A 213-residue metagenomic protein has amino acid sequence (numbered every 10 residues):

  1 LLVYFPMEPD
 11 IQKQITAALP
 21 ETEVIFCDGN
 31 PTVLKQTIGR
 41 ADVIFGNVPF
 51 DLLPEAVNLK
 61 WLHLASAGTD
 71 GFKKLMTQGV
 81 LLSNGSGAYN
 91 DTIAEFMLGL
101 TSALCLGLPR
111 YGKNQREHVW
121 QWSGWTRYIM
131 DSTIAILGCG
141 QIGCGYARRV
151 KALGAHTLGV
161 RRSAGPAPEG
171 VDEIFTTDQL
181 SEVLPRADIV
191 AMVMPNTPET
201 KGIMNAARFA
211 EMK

Functional and structural regions predicted by a protein language model:
L1-V43: N-terminal glycine-/charge-rich "phosphate-binding" loop or analogous flexible N-terminal tail
Y4, N47, A65, V193-N196: Short, well-ordered coil/turn residues at beta-beta hairpins and beta-strand->alpha-helix junctions within
I25, L158, F175: Conserved beta-strand positions in the Rossmann-like core of class I SAM-dependent methyltransferases
T37-I38, L53-A56, I129, E182-A187 (+1 more regions): A short, aliphatic-rich alpha-helical micro-motif
R40-Q115, S123: Phosphate/diphosphate ligand-binding glycine-rich loop within oxidoreductases
Y111-G145, E173: Glycine-rich NAD(P)-binding loop of Rossmann-like domains
A152-G170: NAD(P)-binding Rossmann-fold cofactor-contacting core
A164-K213: Rossmann-like adenosine-cofactor binding region
